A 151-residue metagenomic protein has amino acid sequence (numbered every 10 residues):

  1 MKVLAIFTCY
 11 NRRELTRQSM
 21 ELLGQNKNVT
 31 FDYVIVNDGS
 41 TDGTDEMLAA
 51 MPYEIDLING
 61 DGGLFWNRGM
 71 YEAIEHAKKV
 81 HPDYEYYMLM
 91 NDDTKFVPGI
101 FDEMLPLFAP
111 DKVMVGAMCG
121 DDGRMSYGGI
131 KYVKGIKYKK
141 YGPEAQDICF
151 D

Functional and structural regions predicted by a protein language model:
M1-L22: N-proximal low-complexity "stem/linker" segments adjacent to membrane-targeting elements
E21-F31: Short, acidic, metal-binding catalytic loop of nucleotide-sugar glycosyltransferases
N37-E46: A conserved acidic beta->alpha catalytic loop
G60-K78: Glycine-rich, basic loop-to-helix element that forms the pyrophosphate-binding segment of sugar-nucleotide handling
Y84-K95: Short beta-strand-to-loop acidic/aromatic patch adjacent to the donor-nucleotide binding site
F101-M114: Conserved donor-nucleotide/metal-binding helix-loop-beta segment in metal-dependent transferases, i.e., the alpha-helix
V115-I130: Short beta-strand-to-loop element that shapes/binds the nucleotide-sugar donor at the catalytic cleft/hinge
I130-D151: Short, flexible, basic/aromatic active-site loop/helix in glycosyltransferases
